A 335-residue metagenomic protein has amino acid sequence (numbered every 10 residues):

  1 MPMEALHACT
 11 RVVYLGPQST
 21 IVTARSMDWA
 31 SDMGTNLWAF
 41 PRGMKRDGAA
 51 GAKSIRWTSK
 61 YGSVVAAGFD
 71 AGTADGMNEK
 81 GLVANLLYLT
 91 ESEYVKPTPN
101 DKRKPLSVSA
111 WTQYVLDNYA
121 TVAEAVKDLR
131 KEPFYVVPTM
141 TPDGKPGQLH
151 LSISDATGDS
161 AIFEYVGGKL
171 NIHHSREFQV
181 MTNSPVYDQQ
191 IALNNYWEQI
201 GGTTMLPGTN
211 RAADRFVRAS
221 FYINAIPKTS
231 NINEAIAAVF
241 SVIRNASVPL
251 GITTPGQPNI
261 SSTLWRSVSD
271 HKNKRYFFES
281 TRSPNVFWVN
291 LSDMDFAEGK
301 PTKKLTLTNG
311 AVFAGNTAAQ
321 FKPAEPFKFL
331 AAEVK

Functional and structural regions predicted by a protein language model:
M1-H7: C-terminal segment of classical bacterial N-terminal signal peptides
H7-V22, V137-T139, P146-G147, A156 (+1 more regions): C-terminus-biased signal that marks the final domain/tail of proteins
A8-R103, V136, G315, A319-Q320: A contiguous strand-loop segment
V22-A24, V83-L86, S152-S154, I162 (+1 more regions): Structural recognition of the beta-strand scaffold that forms the well-ordered cores of secreted hydrolase catalytic
W29-S31, T90-S92, G168-L170, R282-V286: Short, surface-exposed beta-strand-loop junctions and turns on beta-sheet-rich folds
W38-R56, E93-F134, K300-A311: Compact, glycine/acidic-enriched structural inserts
N78-K80, L116-E124, T229-A235, H271-N273: A short, structured loop/turn motif at beta-sheet edges
K131-G167: Catalytic cofactor-binding cores of redox enzymes
